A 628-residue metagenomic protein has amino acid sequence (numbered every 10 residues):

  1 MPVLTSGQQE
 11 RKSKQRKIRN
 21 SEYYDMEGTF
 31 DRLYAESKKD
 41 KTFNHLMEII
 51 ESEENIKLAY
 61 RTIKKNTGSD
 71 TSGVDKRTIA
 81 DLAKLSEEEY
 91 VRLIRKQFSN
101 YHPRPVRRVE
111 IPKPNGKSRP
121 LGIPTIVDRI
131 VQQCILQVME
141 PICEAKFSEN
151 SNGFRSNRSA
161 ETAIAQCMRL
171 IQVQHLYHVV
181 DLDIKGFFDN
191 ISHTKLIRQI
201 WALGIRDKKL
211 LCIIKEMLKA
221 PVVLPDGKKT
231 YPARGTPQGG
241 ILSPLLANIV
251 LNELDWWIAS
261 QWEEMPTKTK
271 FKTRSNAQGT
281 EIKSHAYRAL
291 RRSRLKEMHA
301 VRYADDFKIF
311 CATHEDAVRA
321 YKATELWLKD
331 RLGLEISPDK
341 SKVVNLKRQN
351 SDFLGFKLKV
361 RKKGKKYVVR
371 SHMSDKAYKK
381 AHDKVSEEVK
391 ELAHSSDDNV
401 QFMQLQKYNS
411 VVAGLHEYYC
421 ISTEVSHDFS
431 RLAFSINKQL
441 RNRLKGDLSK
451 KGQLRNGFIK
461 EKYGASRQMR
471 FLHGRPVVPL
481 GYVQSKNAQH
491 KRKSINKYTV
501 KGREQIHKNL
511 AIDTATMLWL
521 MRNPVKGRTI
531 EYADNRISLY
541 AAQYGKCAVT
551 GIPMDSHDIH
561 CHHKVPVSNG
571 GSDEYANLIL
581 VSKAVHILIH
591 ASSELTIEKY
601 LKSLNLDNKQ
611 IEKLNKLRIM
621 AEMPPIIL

Functional and structural regions predicted by a protein language model:
M1-E88: Non-catalytic, polymerase-adjacent accessory regions of viral genome-replication enzymes
Y90, F98, P105, K146-N150 (+3 more regions): Conserved polymerase palm-domain catalytic core
D183, G551-K583, A591-Y600: Histidine-centered nuclease catalytic patch
K219, P225-K228, L332-D397, S410-A413: A conserved non-catalytic segment of reverse transcriptases and RNA-directed RNA polymerases corresponding to the late
A393, F402-Y463: Non-catalytic, peripheral interaction segments enriched in hydrophobic/basic residues
L432-S435, L444-G527: Extended C-terminal regions of large enzymes
T529-H560, S582-A584: Short cysteine-rich loop/turn motifs with clustered Cys
S568-A576, L588-L628: Polybasic, low-complexity binding patches
